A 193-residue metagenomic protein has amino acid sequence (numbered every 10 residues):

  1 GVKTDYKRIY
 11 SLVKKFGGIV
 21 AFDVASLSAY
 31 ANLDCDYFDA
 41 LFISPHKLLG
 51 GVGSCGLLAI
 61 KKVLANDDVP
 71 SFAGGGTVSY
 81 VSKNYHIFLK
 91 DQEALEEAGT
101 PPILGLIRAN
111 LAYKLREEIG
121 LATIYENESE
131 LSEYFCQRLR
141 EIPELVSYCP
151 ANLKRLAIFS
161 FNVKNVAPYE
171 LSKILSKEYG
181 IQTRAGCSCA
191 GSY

Functional and structural regions predicted by a protein language model:
G1-F16, A29-L33, A59: Active-site core of PLP-dependent enzymes with the aminotransferase class I/II
V13, L139-R140, L175-S176: A generic structural signal for well-ordered alpha-helical segments
V20-A21, S147, T183: Hydrophobic beta-strand scaffold residues
F22-V24, S28, D34-V52, G56-I60: Conserved active-site segment immediately N-terminal to the catalytic lysine that forms the internal aldimine
L49-N127, S132-E133: Active-site C-terminal subdomain of aminotransferase-like
E93-E97, R116-L171: Conserved small-domain helix->loop->beta segment predominantly found in fold-type I
S172-Y193: Conserved PLP cofactor-binding pocket of PLP-dependent enzymes
